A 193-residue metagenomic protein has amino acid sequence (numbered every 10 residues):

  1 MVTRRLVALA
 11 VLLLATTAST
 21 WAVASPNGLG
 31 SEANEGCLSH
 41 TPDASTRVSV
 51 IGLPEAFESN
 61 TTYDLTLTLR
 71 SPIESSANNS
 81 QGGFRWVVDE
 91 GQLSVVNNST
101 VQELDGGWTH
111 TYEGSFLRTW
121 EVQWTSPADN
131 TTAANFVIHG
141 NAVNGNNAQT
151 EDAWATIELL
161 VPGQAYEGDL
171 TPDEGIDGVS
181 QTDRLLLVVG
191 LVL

Functional and structural regions predicted by a protein language model:
V2-A10, L14-T125, D129-V188: Sequence context surrounding c-type heme c attachment/ligation sites in exported
V192-L193: Alpha-helical transmembrane segments
